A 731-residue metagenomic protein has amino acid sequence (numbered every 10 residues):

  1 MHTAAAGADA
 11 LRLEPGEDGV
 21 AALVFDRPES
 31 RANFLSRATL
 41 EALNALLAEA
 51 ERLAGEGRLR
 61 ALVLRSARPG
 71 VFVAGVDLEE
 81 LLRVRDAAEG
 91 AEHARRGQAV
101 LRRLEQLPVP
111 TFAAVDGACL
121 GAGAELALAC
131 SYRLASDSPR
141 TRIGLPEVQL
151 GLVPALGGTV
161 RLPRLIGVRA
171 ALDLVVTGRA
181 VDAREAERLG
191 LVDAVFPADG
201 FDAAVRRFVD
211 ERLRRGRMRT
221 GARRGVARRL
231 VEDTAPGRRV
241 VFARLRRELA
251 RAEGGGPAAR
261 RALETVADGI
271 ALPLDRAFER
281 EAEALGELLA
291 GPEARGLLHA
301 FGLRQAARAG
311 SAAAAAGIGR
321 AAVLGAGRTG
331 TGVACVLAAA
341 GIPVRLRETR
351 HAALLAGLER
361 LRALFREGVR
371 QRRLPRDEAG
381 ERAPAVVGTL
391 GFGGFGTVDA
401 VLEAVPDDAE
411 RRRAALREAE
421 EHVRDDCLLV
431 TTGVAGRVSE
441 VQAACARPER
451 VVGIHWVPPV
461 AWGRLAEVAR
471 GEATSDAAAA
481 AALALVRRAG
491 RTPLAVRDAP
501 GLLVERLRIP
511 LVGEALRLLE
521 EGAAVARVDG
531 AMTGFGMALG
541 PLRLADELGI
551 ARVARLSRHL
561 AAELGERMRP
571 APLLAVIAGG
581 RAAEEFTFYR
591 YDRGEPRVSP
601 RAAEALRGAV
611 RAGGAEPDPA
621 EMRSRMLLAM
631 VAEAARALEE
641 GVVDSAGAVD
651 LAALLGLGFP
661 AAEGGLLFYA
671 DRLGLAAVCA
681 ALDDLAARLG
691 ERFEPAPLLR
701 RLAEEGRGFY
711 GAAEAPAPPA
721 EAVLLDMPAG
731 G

Functional and structural regions predicted by a protein language model:
M1-R65, A99-R102: Conserved CoA-thioester-binding segment of acyl-CoA-metabolizing enzymes
G7-D18, D26, L46, A50 (+7 more regions): N-terminal glycine-rich phosphate-binding loop for ADP-containing cofactors
P69-V73, L120-G121, G436-V438: Short, active-site-adjacent cap segments at secondary-structure transitions
V73-E79: Short, conserved active-site loops that position catalytic residues or coordinate cofactors/metal ions across diverse
L101-A113: Conserved catalytic cysteine-centered active-site region of acyl-thioester-dependent Claisen-condensing enzymes
A113-G123: Gly/Ser-rich catalytic serine loop of serine hydrolases
G121, P139-P146: Short glycine/proline-centered loop/turn elements that form peptide/ligand docking sites
